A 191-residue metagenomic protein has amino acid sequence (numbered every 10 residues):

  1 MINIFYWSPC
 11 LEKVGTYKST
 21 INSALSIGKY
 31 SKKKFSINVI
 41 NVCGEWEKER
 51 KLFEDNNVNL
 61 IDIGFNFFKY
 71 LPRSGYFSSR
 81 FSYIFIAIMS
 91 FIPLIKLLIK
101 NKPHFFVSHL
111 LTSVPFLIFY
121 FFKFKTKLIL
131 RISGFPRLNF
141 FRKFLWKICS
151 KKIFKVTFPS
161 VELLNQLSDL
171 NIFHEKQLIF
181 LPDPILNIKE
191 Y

Functional and structural regions predicted by a protein language model:
M1-F5: Extreme N-terminal starter segment of soluble prokaryotic enzymes
W7-V14, S26-S82, L178: N-terminal strand-loop element at the rim of the active site of nucleotide-sugar-dependent glycosyltransferases
P9, F65, L110-L111, I132-F135 (+1 more regions): Histidine-centered beta-alpha loop that forms part of the nucleotide-sugar donor binding/catalytic region in diverse
P9, T16-S19, V42, S108-L110 (+2 more regions): Replace "coordinates the UDP/GDP/TDP-sugar" with "coordinates nucleotide-activated sugar donors
E45-W46, T112-S113, E162-L164: Alpha-helix capping/helix-boundary segments
S79, L128-F158, I172-F173: A conserved, positively charged/aromatic
I86-S90, S108-V114, I132: Short His-centered aromatic/hydrophobic patch
I153-F180, I185-E190: A short, active-site helix/loop in glycosyltransferases that binds the activated sugar's phosphate group
